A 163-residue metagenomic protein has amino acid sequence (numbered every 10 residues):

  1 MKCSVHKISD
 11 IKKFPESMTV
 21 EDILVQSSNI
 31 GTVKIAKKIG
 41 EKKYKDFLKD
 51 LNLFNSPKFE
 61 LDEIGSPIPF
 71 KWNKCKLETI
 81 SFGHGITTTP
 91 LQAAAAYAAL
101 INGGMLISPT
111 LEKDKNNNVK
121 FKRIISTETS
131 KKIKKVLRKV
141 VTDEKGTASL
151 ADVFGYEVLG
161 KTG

Functional and structural regions predicted by a protein language model:
M1-G163: Beta-lactam-recognizing serine transpeptidase/beta-lactamase-like catalytic domain environment
